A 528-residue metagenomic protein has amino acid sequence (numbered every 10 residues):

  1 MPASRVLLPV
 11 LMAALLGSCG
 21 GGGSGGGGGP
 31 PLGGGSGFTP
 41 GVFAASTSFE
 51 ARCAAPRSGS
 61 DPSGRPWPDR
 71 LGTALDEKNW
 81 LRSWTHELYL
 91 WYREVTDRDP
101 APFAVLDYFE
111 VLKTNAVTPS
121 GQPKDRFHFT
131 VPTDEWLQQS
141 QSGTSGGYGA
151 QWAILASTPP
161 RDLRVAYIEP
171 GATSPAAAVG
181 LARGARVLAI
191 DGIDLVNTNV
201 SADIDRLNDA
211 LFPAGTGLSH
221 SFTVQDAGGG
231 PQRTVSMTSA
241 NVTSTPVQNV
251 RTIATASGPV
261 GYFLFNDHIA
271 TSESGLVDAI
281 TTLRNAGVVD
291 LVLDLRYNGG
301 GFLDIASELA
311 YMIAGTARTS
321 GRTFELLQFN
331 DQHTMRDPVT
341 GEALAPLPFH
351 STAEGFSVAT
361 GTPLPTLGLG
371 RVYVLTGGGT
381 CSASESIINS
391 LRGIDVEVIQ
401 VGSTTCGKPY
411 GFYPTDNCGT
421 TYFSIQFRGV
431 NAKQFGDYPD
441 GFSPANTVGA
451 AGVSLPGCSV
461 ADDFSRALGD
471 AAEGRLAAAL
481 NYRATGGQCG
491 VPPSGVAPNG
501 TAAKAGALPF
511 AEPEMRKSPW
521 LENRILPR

Functional and structural regions predicted by a protein language model:
M1-L8: Bacterial N-terminal signal peptides that target proteins for export
A3, G37, R65, D134 (+2 more regions): Generic preference for well-ordered secondary structure
P9-A13: Hydrophobic helical h-region of N-terminal Sec-dependent signal peptides in bacterial secretory/periplasmic proteins
L15-S18: C-terminal motif of bacterial Sec signal peptides marking the signal peptidase cleavage site
G23-L291, Y297-G299, D304-I305, M312-G315 (+1 more regions): Flexible, low-complexity junctional segments that flank or bridge functional domains
S257-D290, G299-R528: C-terminal "post-core" interaction segments
